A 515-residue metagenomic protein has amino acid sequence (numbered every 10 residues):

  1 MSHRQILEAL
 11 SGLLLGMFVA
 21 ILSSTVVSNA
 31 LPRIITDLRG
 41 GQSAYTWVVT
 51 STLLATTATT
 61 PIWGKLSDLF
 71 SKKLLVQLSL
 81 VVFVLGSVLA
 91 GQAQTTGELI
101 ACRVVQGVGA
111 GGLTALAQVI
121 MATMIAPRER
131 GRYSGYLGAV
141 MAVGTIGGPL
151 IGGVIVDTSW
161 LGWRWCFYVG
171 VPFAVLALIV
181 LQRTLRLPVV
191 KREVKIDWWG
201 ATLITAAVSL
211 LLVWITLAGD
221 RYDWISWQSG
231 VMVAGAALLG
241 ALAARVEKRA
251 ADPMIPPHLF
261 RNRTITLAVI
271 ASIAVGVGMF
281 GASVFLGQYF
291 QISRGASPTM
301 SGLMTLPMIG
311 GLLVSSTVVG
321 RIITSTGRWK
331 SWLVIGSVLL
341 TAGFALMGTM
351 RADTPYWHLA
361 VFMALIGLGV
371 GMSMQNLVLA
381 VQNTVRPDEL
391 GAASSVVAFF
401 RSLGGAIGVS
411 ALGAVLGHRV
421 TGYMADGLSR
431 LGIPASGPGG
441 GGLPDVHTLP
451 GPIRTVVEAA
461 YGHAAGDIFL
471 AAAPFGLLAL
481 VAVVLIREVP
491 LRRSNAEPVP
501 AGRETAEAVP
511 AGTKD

Functional and structural regions predicted by a protein language model:
M1-L13, L443-D515: Transmembrane-helix exit segments and adjacent C-terminal regions of multi-pass membrane proteins
Q5-T60, W199, V213, W224-M232 (+5 more regions): Transmembrane core module of solute transporters
S11, T59-G64, D68-V81, L89 (+5 more regions): C-terminal module of multi-pass small-molecule transporters
A20, V49-T52, T56, F83 (+12 more regions): Structural signature of transmembrane alpha-helices in multi-pass secondary transporters
I34-T36, L66-S67, I151-W160, I215 (+4 more regions): Interfacial helix-cap and linker-helix signal at transmembrane-aqueous boundaries of multi-pass secondary transporters
T60-G200: Helix-loop-helix hairpins in multi-pass membrane proteins, especially solute transporters
D157-A271, G278, A296, V457-H463: Hydrophobic transmembrane-helix bundles of small-molecule transporters
D157-Y168, L217-S229, S297, H418-A473: A membrane-interface helix-boundary motif in multi-pass transporters
